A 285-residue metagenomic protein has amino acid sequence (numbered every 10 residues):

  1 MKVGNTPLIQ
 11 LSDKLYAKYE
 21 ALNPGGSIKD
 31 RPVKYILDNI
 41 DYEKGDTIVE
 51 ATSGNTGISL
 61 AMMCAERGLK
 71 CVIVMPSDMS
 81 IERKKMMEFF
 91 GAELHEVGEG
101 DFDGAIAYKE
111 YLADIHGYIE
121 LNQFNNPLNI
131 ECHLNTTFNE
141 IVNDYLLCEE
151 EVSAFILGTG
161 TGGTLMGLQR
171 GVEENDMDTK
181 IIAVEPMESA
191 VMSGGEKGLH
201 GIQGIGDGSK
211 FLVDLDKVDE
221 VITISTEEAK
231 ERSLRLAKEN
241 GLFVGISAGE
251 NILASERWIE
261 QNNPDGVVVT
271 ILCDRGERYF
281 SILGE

Functional and structural regions predicted by a protein language model:
M1-E285: PLP-dependent amino-acid enzyme catalytic core
